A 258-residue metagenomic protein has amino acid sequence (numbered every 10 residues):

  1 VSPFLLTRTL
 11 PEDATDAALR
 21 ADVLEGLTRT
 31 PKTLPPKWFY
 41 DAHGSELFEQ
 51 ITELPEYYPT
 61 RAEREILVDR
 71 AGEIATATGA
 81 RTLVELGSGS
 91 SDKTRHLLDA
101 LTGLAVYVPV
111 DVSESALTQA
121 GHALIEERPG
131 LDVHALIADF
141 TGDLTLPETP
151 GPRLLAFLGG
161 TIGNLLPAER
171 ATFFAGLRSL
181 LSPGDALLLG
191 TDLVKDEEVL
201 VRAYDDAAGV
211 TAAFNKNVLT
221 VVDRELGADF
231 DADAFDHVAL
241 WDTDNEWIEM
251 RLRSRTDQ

Functional and structural regions predicted by a protein language model:
V1-W38, S45: N-terminal auxiliary segments of SAM/dcSAM-dependent transferases
P31-T78: Class I SAM-dependent methyltransferase Rossmann-like catalytic core, especially the SAM/SAH-binding loop
A80-G89: Conserved class I S-adenosyl-L-methionine
S90-G103: Conserved SAM-binding loop of SAM-dependent methyltransferases across substrates and taxa, primarily the Class I
S113-S115: Conserved SAM/SAH-binding beta-strand->alpha-helix loop
A171-P183: A short glycine-rich, Lys/Arg-flanked "PGG" loop and its adjoining helix->strand segment in the class I
L180-V194: Conserved beta-strand signature within the Rossmann-like core of class I S-adenosyl-L-methionine
L193, V201-Q258: Substrate-binding/catalytic lobe of Class I Rossmann-like enzymes that use SAM or dcSAM, i.e., the mid-to-C-terminal
